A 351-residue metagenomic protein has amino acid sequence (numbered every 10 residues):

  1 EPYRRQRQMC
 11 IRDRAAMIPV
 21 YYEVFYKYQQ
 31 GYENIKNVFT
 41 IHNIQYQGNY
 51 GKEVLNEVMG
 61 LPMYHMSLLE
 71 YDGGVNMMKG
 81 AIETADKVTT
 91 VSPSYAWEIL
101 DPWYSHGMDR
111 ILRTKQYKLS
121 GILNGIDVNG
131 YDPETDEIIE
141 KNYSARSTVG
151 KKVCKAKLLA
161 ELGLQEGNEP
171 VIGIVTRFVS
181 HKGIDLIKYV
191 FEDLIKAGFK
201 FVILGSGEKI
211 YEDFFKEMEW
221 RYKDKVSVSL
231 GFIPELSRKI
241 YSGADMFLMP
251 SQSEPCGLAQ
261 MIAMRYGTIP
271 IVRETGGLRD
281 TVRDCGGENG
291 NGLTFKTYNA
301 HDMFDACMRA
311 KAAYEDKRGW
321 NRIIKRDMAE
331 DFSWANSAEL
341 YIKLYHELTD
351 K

Functional and structural regions predicted by a protein language model:
E1-R7, I11: Single conserved hydrophobic/aromatic residue that forms the stacking wall/gate of nucleotide- or nucleobase-binding
Y46, M59-E166: Donor nucleotide-sugar binding/catalytic pocket of nucleotide-sugar-dependent glycosyltransferases
G125, K239-A329: Catalytic binding pocket for nucleotide-activated donors in carbohydrate/polymer assembly enzymes
Q165-K182: Conserved donor-binding/catalytic core segment of Leloir-type glycosyltransferases
E169, G198, V202-K239, T294: Nucleotide-activated donor-binding/catalytic signature segment of Leloir-type glycosyltransferases, i.e., the conserved
V179-E192: A conserved mid-protein helix/loop that constitutes part of the nucleotide-sugar donor-binding site
W334-K351: C-terminal alpha-helical cap of glycosyltransferases
